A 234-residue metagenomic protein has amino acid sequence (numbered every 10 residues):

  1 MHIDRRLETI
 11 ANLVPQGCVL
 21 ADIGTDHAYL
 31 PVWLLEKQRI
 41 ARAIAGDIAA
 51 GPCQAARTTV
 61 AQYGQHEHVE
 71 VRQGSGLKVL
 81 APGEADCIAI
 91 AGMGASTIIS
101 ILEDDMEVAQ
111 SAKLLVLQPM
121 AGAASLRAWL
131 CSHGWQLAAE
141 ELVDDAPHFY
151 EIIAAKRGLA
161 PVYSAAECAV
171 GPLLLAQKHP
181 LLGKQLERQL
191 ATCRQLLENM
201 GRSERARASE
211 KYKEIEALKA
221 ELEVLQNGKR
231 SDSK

Functional and structural regions predicted by a protein language model:
M1-G17, V32: S-adenosyl-L-methionine
I3, K78-V79, E84, S96-K234: Class I S-adenosyl-L-methionine
G17-D26: Conserved class I S-adenosyl-L-methionine
H27-I40: Conserved SAM-binding loop of SAM-dependent methyltransferases across substrates and taxa, primarily the Class I
Q38-R39, A61-H66, E107-Q110: Short helix-capping segments at alpha-helix termini
R42-D47: Conserved SAM-binding motif I beta-strand of class I
A50, Q54-G83: S-adenosyl-L-methionine
E84-G92: Short SAM/SAH-binding signature in class I
